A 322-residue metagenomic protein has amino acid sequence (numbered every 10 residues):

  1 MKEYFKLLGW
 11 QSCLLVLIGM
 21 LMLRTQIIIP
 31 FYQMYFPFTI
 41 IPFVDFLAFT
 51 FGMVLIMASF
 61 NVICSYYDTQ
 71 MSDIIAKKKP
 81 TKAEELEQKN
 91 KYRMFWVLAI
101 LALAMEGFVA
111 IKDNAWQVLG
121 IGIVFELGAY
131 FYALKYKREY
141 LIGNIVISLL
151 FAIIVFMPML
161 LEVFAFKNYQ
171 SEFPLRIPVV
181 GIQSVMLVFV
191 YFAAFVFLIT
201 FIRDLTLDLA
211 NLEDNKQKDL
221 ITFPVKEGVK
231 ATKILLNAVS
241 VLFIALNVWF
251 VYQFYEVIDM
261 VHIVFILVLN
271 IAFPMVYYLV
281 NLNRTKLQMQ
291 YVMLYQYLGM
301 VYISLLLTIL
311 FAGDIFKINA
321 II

Functional and structural regions predicted by a protein language model:
M1-I322: Multi-pass alpha-helical membrane architecture of UbiA-family and related isoprenoid/lipid prenyltransferases
